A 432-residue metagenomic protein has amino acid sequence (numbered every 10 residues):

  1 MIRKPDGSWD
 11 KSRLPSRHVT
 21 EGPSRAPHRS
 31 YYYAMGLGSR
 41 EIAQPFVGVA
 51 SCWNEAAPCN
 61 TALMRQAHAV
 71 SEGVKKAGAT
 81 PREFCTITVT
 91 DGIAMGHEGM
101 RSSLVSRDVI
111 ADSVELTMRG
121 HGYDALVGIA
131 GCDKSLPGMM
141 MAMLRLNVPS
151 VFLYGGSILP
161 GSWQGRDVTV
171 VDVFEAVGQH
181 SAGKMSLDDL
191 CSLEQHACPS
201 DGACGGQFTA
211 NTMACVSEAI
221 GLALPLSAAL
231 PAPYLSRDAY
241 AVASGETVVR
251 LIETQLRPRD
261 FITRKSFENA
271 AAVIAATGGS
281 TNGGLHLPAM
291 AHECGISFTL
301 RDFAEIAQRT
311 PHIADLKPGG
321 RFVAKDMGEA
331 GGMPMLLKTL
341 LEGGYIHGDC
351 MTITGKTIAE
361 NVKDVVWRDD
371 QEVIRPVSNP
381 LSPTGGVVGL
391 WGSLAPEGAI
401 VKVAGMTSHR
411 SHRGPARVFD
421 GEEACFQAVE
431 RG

Functional and structural regions predicted by a protein language model:
M1-E55, C59-T61, Q66-C85, G92-I93 (+4 more regions): Catalytic or ion-coupling anion/metal-binding cores of large enzyme and transporter domains
S103-D112: Glycine-rich, highly charged phosphate/nucleotide-binding loops
V109-I110, G131-S135, K265-S266: Short, glycine/acidic-rich beta->alpha junctions
M118-M139, V151-Y154: A short, small-residue-rich loop immediately preceding and capping a beta-strand
